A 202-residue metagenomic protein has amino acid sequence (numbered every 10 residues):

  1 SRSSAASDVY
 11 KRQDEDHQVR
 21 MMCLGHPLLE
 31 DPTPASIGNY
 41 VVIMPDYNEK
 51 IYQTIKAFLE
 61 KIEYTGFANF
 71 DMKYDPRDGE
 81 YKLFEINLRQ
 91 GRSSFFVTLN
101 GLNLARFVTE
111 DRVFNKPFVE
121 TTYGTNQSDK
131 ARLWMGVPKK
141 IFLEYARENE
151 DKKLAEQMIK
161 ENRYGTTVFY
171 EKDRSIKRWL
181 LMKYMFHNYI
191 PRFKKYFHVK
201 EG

Functional and structural regions predicted by a protein language model:
S1-Y10: Single conserved hydrophobic/aromatic residue that forms the stacking wall/gate of nucleotide- or nucleobase-binding
S7, R20, E30-I43: Glycine-rich phosphate-binding loop of ATP-grasp-fold ATP-dependent ligases
R12-V19, D75-D78, F114: Short acidic-glycine loop/turn motifs at beta-strand connectors
C23, G79-R89: A short beta-strand motif that forms the metal-chelation/ATP-contact edge of phosphoryl-transfer active sites
G25, D31, F58: Catalytic core of tubulin tyrosine ligase-like
L29-P32, I37-G38, N87-G101: Glycine-rich phosphate/pyrophosphate-binding beta-alpha loops
A35-R77: A long amphipathic alpha-helix within ATP-dependent nucleotide-binding catalytic cores
E110-G202: Peripheral (often C-terminal) accessory segments that flank ATP-dependent C-N-forming ligase machineries
